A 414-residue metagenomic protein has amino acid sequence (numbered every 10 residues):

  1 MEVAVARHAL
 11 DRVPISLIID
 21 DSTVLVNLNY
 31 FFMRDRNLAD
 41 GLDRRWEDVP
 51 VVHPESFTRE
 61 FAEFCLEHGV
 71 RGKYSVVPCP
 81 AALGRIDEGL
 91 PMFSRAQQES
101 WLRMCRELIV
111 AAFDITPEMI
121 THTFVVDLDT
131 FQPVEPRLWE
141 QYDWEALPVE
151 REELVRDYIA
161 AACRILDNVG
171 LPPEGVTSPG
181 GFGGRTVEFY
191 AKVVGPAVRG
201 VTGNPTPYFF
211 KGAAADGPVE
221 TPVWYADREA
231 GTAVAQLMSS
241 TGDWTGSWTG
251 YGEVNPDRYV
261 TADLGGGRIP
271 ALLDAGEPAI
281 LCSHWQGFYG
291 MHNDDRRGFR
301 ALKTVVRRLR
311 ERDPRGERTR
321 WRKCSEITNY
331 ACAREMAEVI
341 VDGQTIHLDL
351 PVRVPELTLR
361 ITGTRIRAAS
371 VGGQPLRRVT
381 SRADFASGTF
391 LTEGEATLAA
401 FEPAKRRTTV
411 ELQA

Functional and structural regions predicted by a protein language model:
M1-A9, S16, S22, L28 (+7 more regions): Active-site-adjacent pocket scaffolds in enzyme catalytic domains
M1-P14, V352, K405, Q413-A414: Mature N-terminal, pre-catalytic/accessory segment of carbohydrate-active enzymes
P14-S16, V26-N27, R34-Y142, E174-T177 (+2 more regions): Short, well-structured secondary-structure segments
D21-V24, V77-L83, I120-F124, G180-R185 (+4 more regions): Short, solvent-exposed loop/turn segments at secondary-structure junctions
R44-F61, P91-R103, E152-A161, E188-P196 (+2 more regions): Well-ordered, non-membrane alpha-helical segments in soluble/globular domains
R44-V49, E88, E145-R151, W248-D257 (+1 more regions): Surface-exposed cleft-lining segments at the edges of enzyme active sites
L272, S283-G287, H292-M336: Catalytic cores of secreted or luminal carbohydrate-active enzymes
C324, R334-A414: C-terminal beta-sandwich/jelly-roll accessory domains of carbohydrate-active enzymes
